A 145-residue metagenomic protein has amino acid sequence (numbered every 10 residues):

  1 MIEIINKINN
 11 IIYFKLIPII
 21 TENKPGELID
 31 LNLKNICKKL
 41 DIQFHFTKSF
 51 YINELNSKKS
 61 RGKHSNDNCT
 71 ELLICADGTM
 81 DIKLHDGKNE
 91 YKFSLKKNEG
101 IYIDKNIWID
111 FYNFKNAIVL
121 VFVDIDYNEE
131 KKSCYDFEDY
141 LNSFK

Functional and structural regions predicted by a protein language model:
M1-K97, I118, N128-D136, N142-K145: Non-catalytic, conserved peripheral segments adjacent to functional cores
L95-K115: Conserved metal-binding segment of the jelly-roll/cupin
G100, V119-F122: Active-site scaffold segments
W108, I125-N128: Short acidic/polar capping segments at secondary-structure boundaries
N113, V121-D124: Short, structured patches in soluble enzyme cores that scaffold and shape functional sites
